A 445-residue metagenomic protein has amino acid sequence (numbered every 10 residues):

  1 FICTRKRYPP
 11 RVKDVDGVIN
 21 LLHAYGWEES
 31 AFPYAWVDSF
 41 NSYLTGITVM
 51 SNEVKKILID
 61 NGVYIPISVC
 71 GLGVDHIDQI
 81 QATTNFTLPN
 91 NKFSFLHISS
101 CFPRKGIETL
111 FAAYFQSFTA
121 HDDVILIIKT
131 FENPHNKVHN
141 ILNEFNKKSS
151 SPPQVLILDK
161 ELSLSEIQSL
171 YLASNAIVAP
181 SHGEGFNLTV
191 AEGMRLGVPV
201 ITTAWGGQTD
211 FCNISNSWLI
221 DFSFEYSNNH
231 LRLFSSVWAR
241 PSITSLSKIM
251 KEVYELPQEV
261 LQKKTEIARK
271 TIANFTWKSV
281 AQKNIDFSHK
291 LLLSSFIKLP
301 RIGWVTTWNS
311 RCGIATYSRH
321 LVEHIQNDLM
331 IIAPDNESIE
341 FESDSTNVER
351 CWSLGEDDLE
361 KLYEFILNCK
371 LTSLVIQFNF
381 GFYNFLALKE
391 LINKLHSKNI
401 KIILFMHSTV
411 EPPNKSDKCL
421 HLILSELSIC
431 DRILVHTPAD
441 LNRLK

Functional and structural regions predicted by a protein language model:
F1-N61, N347-I429, P438-A439: Extended catalytic core of nucleotide-activated donor transferases of GT-like folds
G73-K92, L293, K415-D417, N442-K445: Acidic anion/phosphate-binding donor-loop and adjacent secondary structure in glycosyltransferase catalytic cores
L88-K105, F111-Y114, L126-I128, G303: Conserved donor-binding/catalytic core segment of Leloir-type glycosyltransferases
V138-S165, A176: Nucleotide-activated donor-binding/catalytic signature segment of Leloir-type glycosyltransferases, i.e., the conserved
H182: Aromatic "clamp/platform" in nucleotide-sugar-dependent glycosyltransferases that forms part of the donor/acceptor
P199-T202, W218-I220: Short hydrophobic beta-strand element within catalytic cores of glycosyltransferases and related nucleotide-activated
T209-E252: Change "using UDP/GDP/dTDP sugars" to "using nucleotide sugars
R240-P241, E255-D286: A charged, aromatic-enriched C-terminal amphipathic alpha-helix characteristic of glycosyltransferases across folds
